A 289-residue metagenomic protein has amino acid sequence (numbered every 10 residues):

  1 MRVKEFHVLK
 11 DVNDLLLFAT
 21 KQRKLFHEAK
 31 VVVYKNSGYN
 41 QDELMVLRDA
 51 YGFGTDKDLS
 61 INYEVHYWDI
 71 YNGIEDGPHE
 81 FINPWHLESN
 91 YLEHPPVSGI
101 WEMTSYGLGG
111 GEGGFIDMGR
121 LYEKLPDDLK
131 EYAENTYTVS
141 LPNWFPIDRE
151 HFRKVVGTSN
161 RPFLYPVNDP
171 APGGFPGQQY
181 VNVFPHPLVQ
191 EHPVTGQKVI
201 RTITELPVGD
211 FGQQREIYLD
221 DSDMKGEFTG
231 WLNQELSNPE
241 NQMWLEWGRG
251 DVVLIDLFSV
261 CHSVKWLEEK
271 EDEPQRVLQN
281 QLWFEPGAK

Functional and structural regions predicted by a protein language model:
R2-R249, F258-K289: Non-heme Fe(II) oxygenase catalytic core, chiefly the N-lobe of the double-stranded beta-helix
L254-D256: Short beta-strand segments
